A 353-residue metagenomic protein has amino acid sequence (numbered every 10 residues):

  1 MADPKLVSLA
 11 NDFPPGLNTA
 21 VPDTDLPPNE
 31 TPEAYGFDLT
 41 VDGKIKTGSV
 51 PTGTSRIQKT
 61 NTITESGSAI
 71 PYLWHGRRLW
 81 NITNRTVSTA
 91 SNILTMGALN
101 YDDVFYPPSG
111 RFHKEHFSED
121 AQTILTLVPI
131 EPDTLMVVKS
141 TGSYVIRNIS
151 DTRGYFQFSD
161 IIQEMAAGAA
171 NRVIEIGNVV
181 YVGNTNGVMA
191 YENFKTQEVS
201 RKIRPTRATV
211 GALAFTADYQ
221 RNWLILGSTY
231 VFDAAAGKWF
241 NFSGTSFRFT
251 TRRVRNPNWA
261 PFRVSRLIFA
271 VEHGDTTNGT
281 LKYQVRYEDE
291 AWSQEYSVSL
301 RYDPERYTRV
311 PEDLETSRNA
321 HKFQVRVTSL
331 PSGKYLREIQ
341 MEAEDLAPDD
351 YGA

Functional and structural regions predicted by a protein language model:
M1-T60, T64-S68, D160-V179, G183-A353: Beta-sheet repeat architectures centered on beta-propellers
N61-A214: Beta-propeller and closely related beta-pinwheel folds
